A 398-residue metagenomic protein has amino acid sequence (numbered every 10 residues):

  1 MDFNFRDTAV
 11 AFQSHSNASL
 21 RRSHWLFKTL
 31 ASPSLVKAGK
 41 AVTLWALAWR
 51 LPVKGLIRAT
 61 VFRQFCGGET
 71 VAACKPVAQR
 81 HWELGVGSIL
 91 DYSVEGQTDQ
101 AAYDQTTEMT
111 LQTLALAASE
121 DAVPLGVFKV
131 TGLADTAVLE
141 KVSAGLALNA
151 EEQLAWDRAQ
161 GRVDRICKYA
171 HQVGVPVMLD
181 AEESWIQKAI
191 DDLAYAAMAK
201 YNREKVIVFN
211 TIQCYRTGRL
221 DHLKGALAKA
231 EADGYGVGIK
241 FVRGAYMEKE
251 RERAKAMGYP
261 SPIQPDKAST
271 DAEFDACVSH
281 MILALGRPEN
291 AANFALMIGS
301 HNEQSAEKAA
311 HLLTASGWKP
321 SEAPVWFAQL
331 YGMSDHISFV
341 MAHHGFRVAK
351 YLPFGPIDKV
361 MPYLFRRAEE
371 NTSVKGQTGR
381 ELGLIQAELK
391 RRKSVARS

Functional and structural regions predicted by a protein language model:
M1-S398: Positively charged, amphipathic and often flexible ligand-engagement surfaces
